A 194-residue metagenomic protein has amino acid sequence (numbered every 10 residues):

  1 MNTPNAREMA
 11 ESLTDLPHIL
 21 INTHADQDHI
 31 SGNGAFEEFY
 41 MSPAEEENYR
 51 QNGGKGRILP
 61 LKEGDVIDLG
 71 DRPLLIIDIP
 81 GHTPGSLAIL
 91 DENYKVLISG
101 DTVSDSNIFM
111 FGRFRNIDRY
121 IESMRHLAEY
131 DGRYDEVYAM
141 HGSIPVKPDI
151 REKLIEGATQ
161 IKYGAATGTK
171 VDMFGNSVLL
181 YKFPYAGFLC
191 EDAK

Functional and structural regions predicted by a protein language model:
M1-P17, K55-E129: Catalytic core of the metallo-beta-lactamase
N2-L69, Q160-G164: Active-site HxH/HxHxD metal-binding segment of metal-dependent hydrolases
P4-N5, A25-G32, E47-N48, T83-S86 (+2 more regions): Active-site environment of divalent metal-dependent phosphoester hydrolases
I21, V96-I98, Y138: Residue-level marker for buried hydrophobic side chains located in beta-strands that build the well-ordered beta-sheet
S42, N116, V146-K147: Helix N-cap and loop-to-helix transition residues
R125-K194: Accessory terminal helices/loops
